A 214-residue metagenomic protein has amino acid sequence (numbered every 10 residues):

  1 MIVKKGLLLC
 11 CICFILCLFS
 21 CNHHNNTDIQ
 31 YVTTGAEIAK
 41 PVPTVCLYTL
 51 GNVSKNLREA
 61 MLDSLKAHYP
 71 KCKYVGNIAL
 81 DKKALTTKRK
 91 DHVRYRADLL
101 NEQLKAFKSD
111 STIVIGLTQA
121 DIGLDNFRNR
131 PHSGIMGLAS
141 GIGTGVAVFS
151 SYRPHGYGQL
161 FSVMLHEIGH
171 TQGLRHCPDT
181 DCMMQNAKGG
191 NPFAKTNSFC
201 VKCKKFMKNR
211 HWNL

Functional and structural regions predicted by a protein language model:
M1-C10: Bacterial N-terminal signal peptides that target proteins for export
C17-S20: C-terminal motif of bacterial Sec signal peptides marking the signal peptidase cleavage site
N22-H24: Bacterial signal peptide processing site
Y31-K40: Short boundary motifs at domain starts and secondary-structure transition points
T34, R130-Q159, L174-L214: Metalloprotease/metallohydrolase-associated module, dominated by Zn2+-dependent proteases
K40-N56: Fold-level signature of zinc-dependent metallopeptidase catalytic domains
R58-V163, T171: Metzincin-family zinc-dependent endopeptidase catalytic domain
E167: Walker B catalytic acidic pair
